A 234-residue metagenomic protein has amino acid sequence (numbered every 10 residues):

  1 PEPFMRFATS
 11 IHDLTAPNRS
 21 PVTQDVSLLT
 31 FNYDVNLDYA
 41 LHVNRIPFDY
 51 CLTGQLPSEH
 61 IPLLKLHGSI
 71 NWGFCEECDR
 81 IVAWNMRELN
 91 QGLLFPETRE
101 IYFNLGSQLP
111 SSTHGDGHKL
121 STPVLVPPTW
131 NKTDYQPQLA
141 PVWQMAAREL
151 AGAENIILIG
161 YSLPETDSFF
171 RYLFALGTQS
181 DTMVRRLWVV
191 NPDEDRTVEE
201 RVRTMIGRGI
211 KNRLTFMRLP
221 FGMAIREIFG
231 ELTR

Functional and structural regions predicted by a protein language model:
P1-R234: Conserved catalytic alpha/beta core of Sir2/sirtuin-type deacylases, generalized to analogous enzyme cores that bind
